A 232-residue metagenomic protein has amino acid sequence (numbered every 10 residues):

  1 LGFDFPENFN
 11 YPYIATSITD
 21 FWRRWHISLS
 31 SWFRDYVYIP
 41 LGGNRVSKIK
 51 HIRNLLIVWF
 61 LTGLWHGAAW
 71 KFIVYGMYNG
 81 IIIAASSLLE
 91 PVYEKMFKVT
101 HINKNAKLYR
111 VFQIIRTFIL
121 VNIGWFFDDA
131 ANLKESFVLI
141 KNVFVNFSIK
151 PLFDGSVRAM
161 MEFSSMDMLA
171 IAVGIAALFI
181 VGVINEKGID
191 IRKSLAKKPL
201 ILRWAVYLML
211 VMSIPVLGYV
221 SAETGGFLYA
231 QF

Functional and structural regions predicted by a protein language model:
L1-Q231: Membrane-embedded transmembrane alpha-helical bundles that form the catalytic cores of multi-pass lipid-modifying
